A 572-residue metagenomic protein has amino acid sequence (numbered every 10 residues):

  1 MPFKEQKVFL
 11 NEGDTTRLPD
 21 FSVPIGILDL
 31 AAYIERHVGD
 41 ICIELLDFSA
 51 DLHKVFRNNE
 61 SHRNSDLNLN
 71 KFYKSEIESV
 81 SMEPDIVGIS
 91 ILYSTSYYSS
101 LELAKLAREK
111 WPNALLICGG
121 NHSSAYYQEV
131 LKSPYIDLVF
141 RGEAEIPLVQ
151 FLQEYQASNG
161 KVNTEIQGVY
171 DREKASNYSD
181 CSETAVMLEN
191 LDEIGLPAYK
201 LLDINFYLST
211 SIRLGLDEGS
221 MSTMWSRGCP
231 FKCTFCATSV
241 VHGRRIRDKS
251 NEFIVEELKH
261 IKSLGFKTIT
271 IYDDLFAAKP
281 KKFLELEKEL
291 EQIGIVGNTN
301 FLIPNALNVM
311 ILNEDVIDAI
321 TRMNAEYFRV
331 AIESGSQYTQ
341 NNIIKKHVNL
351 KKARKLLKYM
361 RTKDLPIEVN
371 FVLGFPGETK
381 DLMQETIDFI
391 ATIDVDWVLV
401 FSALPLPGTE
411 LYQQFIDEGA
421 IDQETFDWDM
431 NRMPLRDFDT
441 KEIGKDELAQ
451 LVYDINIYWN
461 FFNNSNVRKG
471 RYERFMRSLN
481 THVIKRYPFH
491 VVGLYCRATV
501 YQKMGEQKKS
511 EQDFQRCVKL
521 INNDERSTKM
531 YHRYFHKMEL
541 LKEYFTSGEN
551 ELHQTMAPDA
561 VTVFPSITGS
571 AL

Functional and structural regions predicted by a protein language model:
F3-F21, L46, Y170-C181, A391-D396 (+3 more regions): C-terminal accessory regions of radical SAM enzymes
F3-S263, I567: Acidic, low-complexity intrinsically disordered segments
V8, I43, L116, I166-Q167 (+5 more regions): Hydrophobic/aromatic residues located in beta-strands of well-ordered beta-sheets within soluble catalytic
S22, N177, D192, L196-F375 (+1 more regions): Radical SAM [4Fe-4S] cluster-binding motif and immediate context
E44, S65-L67, S99, K110-A114 (+4 more regions): Internal alpha/beta domain cores that form substrate/cofactor-binding pockets in large enzymes and binding proteins
E60-L67, S133-I136, Q156-S158, K288 (+4 more regions): Short, hinge-like loop/turn segments at secondary-structure boundaries
E129-V149, I317-Y327, E385-V400: Structural recognition of alpha->loop->beta junctions
G142-I146, E333-G335, N523-D524: Short, acidic/turn-prone active-site loops that include or flank metal/cofactor- and phosphate-binding residues
